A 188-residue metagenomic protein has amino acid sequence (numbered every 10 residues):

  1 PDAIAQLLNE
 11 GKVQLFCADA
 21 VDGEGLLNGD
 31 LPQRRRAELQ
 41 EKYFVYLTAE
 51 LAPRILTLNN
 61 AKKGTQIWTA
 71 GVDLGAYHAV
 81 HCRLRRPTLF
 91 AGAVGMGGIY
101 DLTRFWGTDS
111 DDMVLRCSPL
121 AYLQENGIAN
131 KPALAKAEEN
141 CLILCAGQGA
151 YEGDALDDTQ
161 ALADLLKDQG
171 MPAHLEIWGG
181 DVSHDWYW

Functional and structural regions predicted by a protein language model:
P1-W188: Non-catalytic cap/lid and distal C-terminal segments of serine-dependent acyl enzymes
